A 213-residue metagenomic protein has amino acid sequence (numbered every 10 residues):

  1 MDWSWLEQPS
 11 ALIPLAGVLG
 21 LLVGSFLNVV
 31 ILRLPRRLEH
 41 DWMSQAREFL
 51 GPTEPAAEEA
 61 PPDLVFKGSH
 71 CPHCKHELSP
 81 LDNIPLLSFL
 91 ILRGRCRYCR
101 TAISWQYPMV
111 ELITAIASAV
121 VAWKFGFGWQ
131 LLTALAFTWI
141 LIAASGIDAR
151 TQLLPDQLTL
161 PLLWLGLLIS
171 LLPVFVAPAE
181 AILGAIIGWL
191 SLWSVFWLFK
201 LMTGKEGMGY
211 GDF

Functional and structural regions predicted by a protein language model:
M1, L92-R93, L112-K124, L165-I169: Membrane-embedded alpha-helical segments in integral membrane proteins
M1-P9: Short, strongly hydrophobic alpha-helical membrane anchors
A11-R37: N-terminal signal-anchor transmembrane alpha helix
A16, W129-F213: Functional transmembrane core segments of multi-pass inner-membrane proteins
V18, L22, F26, L112-V120 (+1 more regions): Hydrophobic, lipid-facing residues on alpha-helical transmembrane segments of integral membrane proteins
N28-L32, R36, T101, A122-G126 (+2 more regions): Membrane-water interface at transmembrane helix exits
L32-Q106: Membrane-proximal soluble regions of multi-pass membrane proteins
I103-E111, D156: Select subsegments of transmembrane alpha-helices in polytopic membrane proteins, especially boundary-proximal
